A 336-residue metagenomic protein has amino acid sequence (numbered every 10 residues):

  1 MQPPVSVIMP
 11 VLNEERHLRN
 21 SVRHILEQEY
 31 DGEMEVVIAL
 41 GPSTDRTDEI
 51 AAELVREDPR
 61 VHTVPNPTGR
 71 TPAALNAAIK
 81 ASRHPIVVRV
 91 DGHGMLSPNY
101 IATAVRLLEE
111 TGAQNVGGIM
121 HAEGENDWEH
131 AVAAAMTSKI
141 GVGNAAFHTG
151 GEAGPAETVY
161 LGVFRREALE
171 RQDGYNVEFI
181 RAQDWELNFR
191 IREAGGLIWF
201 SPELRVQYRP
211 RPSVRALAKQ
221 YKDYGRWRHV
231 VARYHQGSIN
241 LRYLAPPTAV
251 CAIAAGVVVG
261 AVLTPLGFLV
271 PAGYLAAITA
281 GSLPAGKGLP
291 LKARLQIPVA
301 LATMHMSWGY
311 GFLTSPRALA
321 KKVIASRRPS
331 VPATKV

Functional and structural regions predicted by a protein language model:
P3-S6, E35, E186: Cell-envelope/extracellular polymer assembly enzymes that use nucleotide-activated donors
R23-E33: Short, acidic, metal-binding catalytic loop of nucleotide-sugar glycosyltransferases
L40-E49, T68, D91-M95: A conserved acidic beta->alpha catalytic loop
N66-S82, T103, V159: Glycine-rich, basic loop-to-helix element that forms the pyrophosphate-binding segment of sugar-nucleotide handling
V87: Short aromatic/hydrophobic "clamp" motif used to bind/position activated sugar donors
M95-H130, A134, R205, R209: Conserved donor NDP-sugar-binding/catalytic core segment of glycosyltransferases
N176-I239: Catalytic donor/gating beta->alpha subdomain of glycosyltransferases that bind UDP-sugars
A249-K321: Membrane-embedded multi-pass helical conduit in multi-pass membrane proteins, especially envelope-biosynthetic
